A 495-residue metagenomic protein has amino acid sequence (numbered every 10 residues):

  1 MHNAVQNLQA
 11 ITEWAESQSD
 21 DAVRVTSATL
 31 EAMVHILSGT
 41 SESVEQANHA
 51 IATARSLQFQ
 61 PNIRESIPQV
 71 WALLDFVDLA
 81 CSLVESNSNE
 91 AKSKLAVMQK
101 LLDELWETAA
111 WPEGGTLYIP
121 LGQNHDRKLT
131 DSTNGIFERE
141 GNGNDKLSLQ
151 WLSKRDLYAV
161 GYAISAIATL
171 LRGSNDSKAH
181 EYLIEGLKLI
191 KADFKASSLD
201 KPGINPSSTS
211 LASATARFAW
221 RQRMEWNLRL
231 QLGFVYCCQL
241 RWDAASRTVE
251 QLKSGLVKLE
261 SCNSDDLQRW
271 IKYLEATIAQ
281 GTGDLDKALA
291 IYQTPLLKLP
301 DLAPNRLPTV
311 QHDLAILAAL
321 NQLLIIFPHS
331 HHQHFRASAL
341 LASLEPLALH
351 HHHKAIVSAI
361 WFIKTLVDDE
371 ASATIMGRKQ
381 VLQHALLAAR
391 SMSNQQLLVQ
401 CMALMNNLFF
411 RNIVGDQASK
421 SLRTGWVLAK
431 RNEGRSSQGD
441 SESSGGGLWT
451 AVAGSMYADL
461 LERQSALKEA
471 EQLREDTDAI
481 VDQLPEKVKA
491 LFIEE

Functional and structural regions predicted by a protein language model:
M1-E495: Extended alpha-helical scaffold regions
